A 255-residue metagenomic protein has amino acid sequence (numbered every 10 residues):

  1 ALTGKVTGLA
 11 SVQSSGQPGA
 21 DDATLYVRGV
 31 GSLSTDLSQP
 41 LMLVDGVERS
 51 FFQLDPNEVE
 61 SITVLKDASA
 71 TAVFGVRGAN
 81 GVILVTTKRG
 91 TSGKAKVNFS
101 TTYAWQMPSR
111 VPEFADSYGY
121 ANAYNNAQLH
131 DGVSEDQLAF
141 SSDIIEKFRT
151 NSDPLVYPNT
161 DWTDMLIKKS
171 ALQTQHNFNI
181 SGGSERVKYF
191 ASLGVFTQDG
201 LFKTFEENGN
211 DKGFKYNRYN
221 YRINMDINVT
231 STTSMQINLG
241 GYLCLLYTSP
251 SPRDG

Functional and structural regions predicted by a protein language model:
A1-I223, I227-V229, S234-Q236: Short, small/polar-rich motifs associated with maturation and membrane association, primarily at protein termini
Y247-G255: Single conserved hydrophobic/aromatic residue that forms the stacking wall/gate of nucleotide- or nucleobase-binding
